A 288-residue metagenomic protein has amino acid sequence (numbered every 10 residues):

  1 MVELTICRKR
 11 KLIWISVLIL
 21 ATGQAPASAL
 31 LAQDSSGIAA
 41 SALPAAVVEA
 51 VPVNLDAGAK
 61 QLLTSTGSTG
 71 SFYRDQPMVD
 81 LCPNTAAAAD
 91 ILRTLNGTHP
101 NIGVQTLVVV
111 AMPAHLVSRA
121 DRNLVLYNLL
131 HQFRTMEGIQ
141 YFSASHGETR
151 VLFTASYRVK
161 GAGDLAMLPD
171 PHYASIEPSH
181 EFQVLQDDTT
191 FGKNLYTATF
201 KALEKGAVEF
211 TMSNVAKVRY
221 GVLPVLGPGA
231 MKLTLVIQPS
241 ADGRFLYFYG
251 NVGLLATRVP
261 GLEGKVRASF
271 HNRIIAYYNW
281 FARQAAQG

Functional and structural regions predicted by a protein language model:
M1-K9: N-terminal secretory signal peptides that target proteins for export/translocation
W14-Q24: Bacterial N-terminal signal peptides
A25-A39: Signal peptide processing junction and immediate N-terminal pro/mature segment of secreted/exported proteins
A42-T190: Hydrophobic ligand-binding cavity/cleft-lining segments
T190, Y196-T234: Hydrophobic-ligand binding "helix-grip"
G221-L226, G253-R273: A short acidic/glycine-rich loop-to-helix N-cap element
T234, Q238-K265: A short, solvent-exposed beta-edge/loop patch
R267-G288: C-terminal partner/receptor-binding element of secreted or periplasmic proteins
